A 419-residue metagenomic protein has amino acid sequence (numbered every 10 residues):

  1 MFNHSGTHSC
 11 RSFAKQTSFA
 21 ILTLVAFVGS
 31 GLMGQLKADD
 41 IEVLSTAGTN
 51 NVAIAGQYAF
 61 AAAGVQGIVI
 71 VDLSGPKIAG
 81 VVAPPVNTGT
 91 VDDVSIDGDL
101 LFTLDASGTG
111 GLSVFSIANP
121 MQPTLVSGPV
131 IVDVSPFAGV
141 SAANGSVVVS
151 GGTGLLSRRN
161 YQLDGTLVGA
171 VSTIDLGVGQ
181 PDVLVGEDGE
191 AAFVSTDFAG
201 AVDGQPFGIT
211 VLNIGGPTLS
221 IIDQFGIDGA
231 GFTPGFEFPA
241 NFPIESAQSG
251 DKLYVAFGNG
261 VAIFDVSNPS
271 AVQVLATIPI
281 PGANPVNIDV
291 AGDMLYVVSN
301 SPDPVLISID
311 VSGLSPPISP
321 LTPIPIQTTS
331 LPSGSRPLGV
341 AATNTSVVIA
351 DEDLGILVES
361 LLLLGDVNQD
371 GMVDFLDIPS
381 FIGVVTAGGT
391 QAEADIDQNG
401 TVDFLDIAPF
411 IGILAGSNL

Functional and structural regions predicted by a protein language model:
V43-Q66: Beta-strand-rich domains and repeat architectures in extracellular enzymes and scaffolds, especially beta-propellers
A47-I54, T88-I96, V134-A143, G177-E187 (+3 more regions): Repeated scaffold domains used in trafficking and secretory/extracellular systems, primarily beta-propellers
Y58-A61, L100-T103, V147-V149, A191-V194 (+4 more regions): Conserved beta-propeller blade signature
Q66-G67, S107-G110, G154-L156, F198-P206 (+3 more regions): Short glycine/acidic-enriched loop and turn motifs that connect beta-strands
V71-K77, F115-Q122, R159-T166, V211-L219 (+3 more regions): Short loop/turn segments immediately following beta-strands, especially the blade-tip and inter-blade linker loops
A83-V86, P129-D133, S172-D175, I222-F238 (+2 more regions): Surface-exposed loop and turn segments in beta-propeller and other repeat-based domains that flank or scaffold
G334-L362: Blade-level signature of beta-propeller repeat domains, shared across WD40, Kelch, NHL, RCC1 and BNR/Asp-box propellers
S360-L419: Cellulosome-associated attachment modules in secreted, modular CAZymes
